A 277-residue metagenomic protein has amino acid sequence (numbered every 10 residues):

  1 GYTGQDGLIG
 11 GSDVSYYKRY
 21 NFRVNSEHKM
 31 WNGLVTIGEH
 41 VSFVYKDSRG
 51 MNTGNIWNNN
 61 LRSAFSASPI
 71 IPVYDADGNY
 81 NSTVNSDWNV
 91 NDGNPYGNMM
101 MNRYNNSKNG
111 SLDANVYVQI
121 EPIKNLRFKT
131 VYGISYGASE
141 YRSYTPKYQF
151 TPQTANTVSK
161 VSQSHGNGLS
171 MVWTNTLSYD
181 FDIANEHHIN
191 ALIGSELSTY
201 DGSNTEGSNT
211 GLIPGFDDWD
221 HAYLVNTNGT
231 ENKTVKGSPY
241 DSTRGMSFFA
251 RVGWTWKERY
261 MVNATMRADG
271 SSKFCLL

Functional and structural regions predicted by a protein language model:
Y2-G4, N263-S271: Transmembrane beta-strand segments that form the barrel wall of outer-membrane beta-barrel proteins
Y2-G4, R23, V131: Transmembrane beta-barrel domains of bacterial outer-membrane proteins
G10-S15, N25-S111, K129-M246, K273-C275: Surface-exposed loop/interface segments of Gram-negative outer-membrane beta-barrel transport/assembly proteins
H28-M30, V118-I120, Y179-F181, W254-W256 (+1 more regions): Residue-level signature of outer-membrane beta-barrel architecture
N115-P122, L126, T130-Y132: Charge-patterned, long linear interaction tracts outside catalytic cores
V131, G194, G245, R251-T255 (+1 more regions): Exposed, low-structure sequence patches enriched in small/polar residues
